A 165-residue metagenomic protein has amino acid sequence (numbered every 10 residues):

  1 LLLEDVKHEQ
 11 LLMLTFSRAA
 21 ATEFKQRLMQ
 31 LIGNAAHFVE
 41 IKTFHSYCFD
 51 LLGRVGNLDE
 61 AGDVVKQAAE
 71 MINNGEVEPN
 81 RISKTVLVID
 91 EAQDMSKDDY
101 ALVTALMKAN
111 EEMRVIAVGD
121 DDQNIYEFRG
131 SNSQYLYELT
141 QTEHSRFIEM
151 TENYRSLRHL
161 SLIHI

Functional and structural regions predicted by a protein language model:
L1, F24-L28, A68-N73, M95 (+1 more regions): Structural preference for long, well-ordered alpha-helical segments in enzyme cores
L1-N57: P-loop NTPase Walker
M13, V86-Q93, F147-T151: Short catalytic-loop micro-motif centered on adjacent basic/acidic residues
V55-I72: Short glycine-rich substrate-engagement loop in P-loop NTPases that contacts/grips substrate
M71-T85, A109-N110: Short basic/glycine-enriched coil/helix segment immediately N-terminal to the Walker B
S83-K97, I116-A117: SF2 helicase catalytic motif II
E91, H164-I165: Conserved adenylation A10 loop of the ANL superfamily
L102-I163: Conserved RecA-like helicase ATPase core segment that couples NTP binding/hydrolysis to strand translocation
